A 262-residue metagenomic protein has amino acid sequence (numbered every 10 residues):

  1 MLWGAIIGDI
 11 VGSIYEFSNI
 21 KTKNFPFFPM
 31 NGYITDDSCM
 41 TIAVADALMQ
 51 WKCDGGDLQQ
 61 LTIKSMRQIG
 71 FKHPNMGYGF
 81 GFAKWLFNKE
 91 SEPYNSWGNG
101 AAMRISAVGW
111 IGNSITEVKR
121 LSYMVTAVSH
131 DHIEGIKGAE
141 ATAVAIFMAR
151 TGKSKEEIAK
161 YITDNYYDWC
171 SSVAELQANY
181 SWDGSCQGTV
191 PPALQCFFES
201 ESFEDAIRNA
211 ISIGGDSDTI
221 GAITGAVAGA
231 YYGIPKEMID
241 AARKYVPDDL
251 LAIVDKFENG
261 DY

Functional and structural regions predicted by a protein language model:
M1-Y262: Structured, active/binding-site neighborhoods that engage oxygen-rich ligands
